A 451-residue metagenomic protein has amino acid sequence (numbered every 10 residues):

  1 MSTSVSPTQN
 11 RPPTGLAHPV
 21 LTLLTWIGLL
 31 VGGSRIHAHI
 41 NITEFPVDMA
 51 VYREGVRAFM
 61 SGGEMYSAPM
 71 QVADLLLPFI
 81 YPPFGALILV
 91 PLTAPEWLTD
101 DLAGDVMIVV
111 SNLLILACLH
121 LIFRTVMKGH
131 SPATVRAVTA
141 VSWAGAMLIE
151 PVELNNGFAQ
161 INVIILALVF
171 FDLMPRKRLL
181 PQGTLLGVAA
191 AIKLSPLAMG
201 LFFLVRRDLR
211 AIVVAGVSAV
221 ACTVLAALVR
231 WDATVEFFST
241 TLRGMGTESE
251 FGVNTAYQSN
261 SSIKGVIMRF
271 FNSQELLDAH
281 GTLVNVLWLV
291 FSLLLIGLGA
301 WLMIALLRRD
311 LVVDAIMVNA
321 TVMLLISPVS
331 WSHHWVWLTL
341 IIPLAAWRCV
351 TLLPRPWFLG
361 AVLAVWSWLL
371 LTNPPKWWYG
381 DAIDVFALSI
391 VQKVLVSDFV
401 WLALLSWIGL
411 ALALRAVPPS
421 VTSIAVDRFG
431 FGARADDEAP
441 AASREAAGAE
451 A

Functional and structural regions predicted by a protein language model:
S2-P181, L209-S332, L388, P419-R434 (+2 more regions): Primarily membrane-embedded glycan-assembly and transfer machineries that use lipid-linked glycans
I88-P91, G200, L340-I342: Buried hydrophobic packing segments
V110-L114, Q160-L168, A189-S195, G216 (+3 more regions): Membrane-embedded alpha-helical segments of multi-pass membrane proteins, especially the transmembrane helices
P181-L204, N319-I326: Membrane-interface alpha helices of multi-pass inner-membrane proteins
V205-V217, L353-V362: Membrane-interfacial entry segments at the cytosolic side of transmembrane helices
S332-A346: Hydrophobic/aromatic-rich transmembrane helices and adjacent perimembrane loops
A346-A451: Aromatic-enriched
